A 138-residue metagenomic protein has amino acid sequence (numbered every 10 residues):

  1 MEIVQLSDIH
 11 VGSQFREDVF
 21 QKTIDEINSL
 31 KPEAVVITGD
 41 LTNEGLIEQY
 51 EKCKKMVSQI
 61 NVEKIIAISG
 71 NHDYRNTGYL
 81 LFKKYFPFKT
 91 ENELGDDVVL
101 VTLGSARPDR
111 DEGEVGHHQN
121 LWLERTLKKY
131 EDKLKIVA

Functional and structural regions predicted by a protein language model:
M1-H10, V98-R107, I136-A138: Active-site-proximal beta-strand elements of phosphoester/diester hydrolases
M1-M56: N-terminal active-site segment of His-dependent metallophosphoesterases
E2, E33-A34, K64, K133-I136: Residues at the starts of beta-strands that form the adenosine-phosphate
I47-L134: Extended active-site neighborhood of metal-dependent phosphoesterases/phosphodiesterases
